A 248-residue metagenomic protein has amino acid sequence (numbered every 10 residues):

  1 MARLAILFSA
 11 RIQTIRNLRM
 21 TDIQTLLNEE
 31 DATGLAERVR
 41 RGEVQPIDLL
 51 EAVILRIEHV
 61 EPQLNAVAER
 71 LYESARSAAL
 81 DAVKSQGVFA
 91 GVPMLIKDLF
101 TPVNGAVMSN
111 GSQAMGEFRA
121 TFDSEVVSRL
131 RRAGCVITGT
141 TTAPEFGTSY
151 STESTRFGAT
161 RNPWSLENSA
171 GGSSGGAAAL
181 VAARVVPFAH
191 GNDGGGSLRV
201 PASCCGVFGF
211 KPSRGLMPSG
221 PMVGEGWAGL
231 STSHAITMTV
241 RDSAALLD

Functional and structural regions predicted by a protein language model:
R3-R70: An N-terminal boundary/leader segment
L35-R41, A114-F118, S231-M238: Short, well-ordered beta-strand elements within core beta-sheets of diverse protein domains
L35-V39, A79, A177: Generic hydrophobic alpha-helical segments
V53, A75, K97, L130 (+1 more regions): Conserved hydrophobic/aromatic pocket- or pore-lining residues that grip, position, or stack substrates in active sites
A75-L80, G134-C135: Long amphipathic alpha-helix in the N-terminal Rossmann-like dinucleotide-binding domain of NAD(P)-dependent
A82-P93, D242: Immediate post-signal peptide segment of exported/extracytoplasmic ligand-binding proteins
V88-V126: Enzymes and membrane/adaptor proteins characterized by extended Gly/Ser/Thr/Asp/Glu-rich, aromatic-dotted
F122-L247: Short glycine/serine-rich loop segments
